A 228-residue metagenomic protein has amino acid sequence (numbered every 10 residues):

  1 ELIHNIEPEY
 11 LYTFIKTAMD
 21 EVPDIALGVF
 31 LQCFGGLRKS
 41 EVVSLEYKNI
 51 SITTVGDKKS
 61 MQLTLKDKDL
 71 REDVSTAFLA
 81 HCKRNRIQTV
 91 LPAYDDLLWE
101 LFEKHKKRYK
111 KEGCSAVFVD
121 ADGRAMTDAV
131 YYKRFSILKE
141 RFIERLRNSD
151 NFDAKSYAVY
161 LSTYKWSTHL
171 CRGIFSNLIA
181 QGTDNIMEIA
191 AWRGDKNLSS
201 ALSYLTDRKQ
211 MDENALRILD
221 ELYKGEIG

Functional and structural regions predicted by a protein language model:
I3, D20-V22, L31, Y160 (+2 more regions): Residue-level marker of regulatory loop/turn positions in helix-turn-helix DNA-binding domains and in histidine
P8-K39: Basic, Lys/Arg- and aromatic-enriched nucleic-acid-binding interface segment
Q32, V43, A190: The alpha-helix within a helix-turn-helix
L45-E100: Conserved tyrosine-mediated DNA breakage-rejoining catalytic core shared by Y-recombinases
L79-A80, L219-G228: C-terminal secondary-structure termini that scaffold catalytic or DNA-interacting sites
N85-R134, L138: Major-groove DNA-contacting interfaces characterized by cationic-aromatic clusters
R124, Y132-A191: Short, basic (Lys/Arg/His-rich) helix/loop patches that form interaction surfaces in the mid-to-C-terminal regions
R193-I218: Catalytic-site neighborhood detector that most strongly recognizes the C-terminal catalytic loop/helix of tyrosine
